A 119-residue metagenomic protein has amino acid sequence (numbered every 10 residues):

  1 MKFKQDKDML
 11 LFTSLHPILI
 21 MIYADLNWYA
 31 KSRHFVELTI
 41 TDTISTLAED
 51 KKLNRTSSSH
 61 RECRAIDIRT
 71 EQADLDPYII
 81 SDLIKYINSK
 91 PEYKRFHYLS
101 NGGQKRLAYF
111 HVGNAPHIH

Functional and structural regions predicted by a protein language model:
M1-D25: Extracytoplasmic cell-surface/polysaccharide-interacting catalytic and binding patches
M1-K4, T46, Q72-D74, G113: General structural signal for secondary-structure boundaries
D6-D8, D25, E37, D42 (+4 more regions): Acidic-enriched, low-complexity/disordered segments with a strong bias for Aspartate over Glutamate
L10-F12, H34-T41, S89-K94: N-terminal start-of-chain detector that recognizes signal peptides and the immediate post-cleavage beginning
T13, T56-R64, T70-H119: Catalytic cores and adjacent binding grooves of peptidoglycan-active enzymes
P17-S57: Extended, low-complexity, intrinsically disordered C-terminal regulatory tails of eukaryotic serine/threonine kinases
